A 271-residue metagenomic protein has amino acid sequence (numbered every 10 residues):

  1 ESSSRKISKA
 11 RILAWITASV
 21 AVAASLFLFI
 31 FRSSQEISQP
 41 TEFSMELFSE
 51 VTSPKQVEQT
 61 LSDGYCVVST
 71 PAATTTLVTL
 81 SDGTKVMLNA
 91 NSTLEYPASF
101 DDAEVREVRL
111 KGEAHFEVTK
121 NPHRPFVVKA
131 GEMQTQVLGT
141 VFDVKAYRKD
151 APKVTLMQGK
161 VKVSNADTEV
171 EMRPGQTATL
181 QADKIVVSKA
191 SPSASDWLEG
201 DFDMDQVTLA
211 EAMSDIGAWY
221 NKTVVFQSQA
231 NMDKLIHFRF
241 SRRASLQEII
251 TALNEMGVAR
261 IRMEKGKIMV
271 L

Functional and structural regions predicted by a protein language model:
E1-S8: Disordered, charged N-terminal biogenesis/targeting segments of membrane/secreted proteins
K9, L13-I16, V22, F27-L271: A residue-level detector for the "anchor" residue at the start of short, highly conserved motifs
